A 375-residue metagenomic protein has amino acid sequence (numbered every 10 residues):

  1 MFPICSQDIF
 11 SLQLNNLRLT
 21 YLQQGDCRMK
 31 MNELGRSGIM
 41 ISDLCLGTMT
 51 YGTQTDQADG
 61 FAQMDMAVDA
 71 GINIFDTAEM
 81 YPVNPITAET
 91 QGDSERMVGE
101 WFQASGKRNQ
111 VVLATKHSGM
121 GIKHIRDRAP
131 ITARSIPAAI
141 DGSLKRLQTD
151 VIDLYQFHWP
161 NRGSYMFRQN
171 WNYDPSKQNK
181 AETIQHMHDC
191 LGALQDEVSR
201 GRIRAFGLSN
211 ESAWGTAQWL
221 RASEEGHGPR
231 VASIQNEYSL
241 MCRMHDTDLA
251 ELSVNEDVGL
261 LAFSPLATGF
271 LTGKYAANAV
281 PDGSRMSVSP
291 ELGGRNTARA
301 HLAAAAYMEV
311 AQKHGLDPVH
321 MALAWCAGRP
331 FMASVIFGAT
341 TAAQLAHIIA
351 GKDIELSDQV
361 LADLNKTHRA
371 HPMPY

Functional and structural regions predicted by a protein language model:
N15-K116, A133-P137, D150: N-terminal binding-site loop/beta-alpha segment at the start of enzyme catalytic domains that lines or forms
L34, L46, G60, F75 (+11 more regions): Conserved, mostly hydrophobic/aromatic
T55, D59, E89-D93, M97 (+3 more regions): Alpha-helix N-cap and loop-to-helix initiation/capping positions
Q63, R134-L144, C190-A193, Y307: Short, well-ordered amphipathic alpha-helical segments that serve as non-catalytic structural scaffolds within diverse
V83, P160-K366: Beta/alpha (TIM)-barrel catalytic core signal, keyed to glycine-rich beta->alpha loops juxtaposed to Asp/Glu that bind
V83-E89, G119-I131, G163-P175: Surface-exposed, active-site-proximal loop segments in enzymatic domains
L147-M166: Active-site groove signature of glycoside hydrolases
